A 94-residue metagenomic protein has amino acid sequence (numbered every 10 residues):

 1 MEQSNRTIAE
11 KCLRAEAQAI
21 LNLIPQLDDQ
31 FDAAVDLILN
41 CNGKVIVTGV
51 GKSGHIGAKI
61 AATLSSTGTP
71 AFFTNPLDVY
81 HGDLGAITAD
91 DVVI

Functional and structural regions predicted by a protein language model:
M1-V93: Conserved N-terminal alpha-helical segment that immediately precedes and caps sugar-phosphate-binding
